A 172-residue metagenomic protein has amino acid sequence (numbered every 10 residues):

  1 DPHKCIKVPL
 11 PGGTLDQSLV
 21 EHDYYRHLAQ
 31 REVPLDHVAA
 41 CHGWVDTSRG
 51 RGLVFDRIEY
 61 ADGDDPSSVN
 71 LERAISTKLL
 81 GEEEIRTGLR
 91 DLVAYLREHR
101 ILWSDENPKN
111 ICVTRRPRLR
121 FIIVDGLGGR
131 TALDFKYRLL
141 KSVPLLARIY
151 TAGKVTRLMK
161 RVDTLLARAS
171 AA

Functional and structural regions predicted by a protein language model:
D1-Q30: ATP-binding glycine-rich loop module of kinase domains
C5-P11, D56-I58, D125-L127: Active-site ExK catalytic segment of metal-dependent nucleases
V8, G43, R57, V113-R115: Conserved hydrophobic "DFG−1" position in protein kinase catalytic cores
G12, S48, A61-D62, L127-T131: Feature marks short, surface-exposed loop/turn motifs that line or immediately flank catalytic pockets and channel
T14-V20, D64-S67, L133: Active-site-adjacent loop/helix micro-motif of nuclease/hydrolase catalytic cores
L35-I85: Conserved structural core of kinase catalytic domains
I75-G88, A94-S104, C112-A172: C-lobe/activation-segment region of protein kinase-like
